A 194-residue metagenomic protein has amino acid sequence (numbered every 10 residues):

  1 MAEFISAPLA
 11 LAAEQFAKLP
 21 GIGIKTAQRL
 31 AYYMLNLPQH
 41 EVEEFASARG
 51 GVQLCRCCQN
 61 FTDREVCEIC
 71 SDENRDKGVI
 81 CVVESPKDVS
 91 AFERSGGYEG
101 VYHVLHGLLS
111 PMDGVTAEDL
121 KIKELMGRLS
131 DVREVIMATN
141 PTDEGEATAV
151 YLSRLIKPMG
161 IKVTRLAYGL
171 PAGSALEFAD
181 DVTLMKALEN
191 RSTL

Functional and structural regions predicted by a protein language model:
A2, P20, A48, N60 (+3 more regions): Conserved phosphate/pyrophosphate-binding and hydrolysis machinery centered on Walker-type P-loop NTPases, extending
A2-A10, K18, T26-V89, T193: Cys/His-rich Zn2+-binding cysteine-cluster or related metal-binding knuckle/ribbon modules and their
L19, L37, A48, F61 (+8 more regions): Conserved, well-folded catalytic cores of nucleic-acid-processing and energy-transducing macromolecular machines
A27, D72-T139: Extended interfacial segments that mediate partner engagement and assembly in macromolecular machines
C67, F92, E146-A149: Short glycine-/acidic-enriched loop or helix-start segments at secondary-structure transitions that form or flank
Y98-E99, M126-I136, N140-L194: Long C-terminal interaction/binding lobes of large macromolecular proteins
